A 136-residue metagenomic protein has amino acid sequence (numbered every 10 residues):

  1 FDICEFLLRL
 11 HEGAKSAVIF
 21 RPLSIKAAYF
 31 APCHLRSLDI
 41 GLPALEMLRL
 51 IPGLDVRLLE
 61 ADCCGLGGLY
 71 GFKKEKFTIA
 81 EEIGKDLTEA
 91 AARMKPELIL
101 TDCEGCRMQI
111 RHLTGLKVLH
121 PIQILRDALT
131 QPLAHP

Functional and structural regions predicted by a protein language model:
F1-P136: Iron-sulfur cluster-binding electron-transfer modules in prokaryotic oxidoreductases
